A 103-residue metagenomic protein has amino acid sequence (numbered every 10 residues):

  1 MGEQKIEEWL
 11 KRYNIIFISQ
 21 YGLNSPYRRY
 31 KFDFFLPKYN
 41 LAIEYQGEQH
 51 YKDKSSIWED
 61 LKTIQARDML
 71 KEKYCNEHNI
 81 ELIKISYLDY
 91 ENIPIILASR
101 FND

Functional and structural regions predicted by a protein language model:
M1-D103: Nucleic-acid endo/exonuclease domains
